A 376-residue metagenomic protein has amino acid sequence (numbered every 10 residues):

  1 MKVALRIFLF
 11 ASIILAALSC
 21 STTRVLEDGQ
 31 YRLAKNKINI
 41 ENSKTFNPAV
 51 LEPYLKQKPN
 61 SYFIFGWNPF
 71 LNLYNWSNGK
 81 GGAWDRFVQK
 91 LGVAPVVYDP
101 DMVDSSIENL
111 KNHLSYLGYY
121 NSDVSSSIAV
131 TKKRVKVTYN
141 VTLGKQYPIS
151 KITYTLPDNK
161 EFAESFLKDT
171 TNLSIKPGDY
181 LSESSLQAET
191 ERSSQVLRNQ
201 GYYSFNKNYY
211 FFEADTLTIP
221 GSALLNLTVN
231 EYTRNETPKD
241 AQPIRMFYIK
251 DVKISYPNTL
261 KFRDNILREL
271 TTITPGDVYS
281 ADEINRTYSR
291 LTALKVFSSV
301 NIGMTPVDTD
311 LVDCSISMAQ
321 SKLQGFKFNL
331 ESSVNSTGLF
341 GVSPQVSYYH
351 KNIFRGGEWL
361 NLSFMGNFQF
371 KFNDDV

Functional and structural regions predicted by a protein language model:
M1-F8: Bacterial N-terminal signal peptides that target proteins for export
F8-A17: Bacterial N-terminal signal peptides
S19-V334, S347, N361-D375: Periplasmic polypeptide-binding modules associated with outer-membrane biogenesis and secretion
G338-P344: Residues that define the transmembrane beta-barrel architecture of outer-membrane proteins
P344-H350: Residues on the lipid-exposed face of transmembrane beta-strands in outer-membrane beta-barrel proteins
I353-W359: Short loop/turn motifs that connect adjacent beta-strands in outer-membrane beta-barrel proteins
